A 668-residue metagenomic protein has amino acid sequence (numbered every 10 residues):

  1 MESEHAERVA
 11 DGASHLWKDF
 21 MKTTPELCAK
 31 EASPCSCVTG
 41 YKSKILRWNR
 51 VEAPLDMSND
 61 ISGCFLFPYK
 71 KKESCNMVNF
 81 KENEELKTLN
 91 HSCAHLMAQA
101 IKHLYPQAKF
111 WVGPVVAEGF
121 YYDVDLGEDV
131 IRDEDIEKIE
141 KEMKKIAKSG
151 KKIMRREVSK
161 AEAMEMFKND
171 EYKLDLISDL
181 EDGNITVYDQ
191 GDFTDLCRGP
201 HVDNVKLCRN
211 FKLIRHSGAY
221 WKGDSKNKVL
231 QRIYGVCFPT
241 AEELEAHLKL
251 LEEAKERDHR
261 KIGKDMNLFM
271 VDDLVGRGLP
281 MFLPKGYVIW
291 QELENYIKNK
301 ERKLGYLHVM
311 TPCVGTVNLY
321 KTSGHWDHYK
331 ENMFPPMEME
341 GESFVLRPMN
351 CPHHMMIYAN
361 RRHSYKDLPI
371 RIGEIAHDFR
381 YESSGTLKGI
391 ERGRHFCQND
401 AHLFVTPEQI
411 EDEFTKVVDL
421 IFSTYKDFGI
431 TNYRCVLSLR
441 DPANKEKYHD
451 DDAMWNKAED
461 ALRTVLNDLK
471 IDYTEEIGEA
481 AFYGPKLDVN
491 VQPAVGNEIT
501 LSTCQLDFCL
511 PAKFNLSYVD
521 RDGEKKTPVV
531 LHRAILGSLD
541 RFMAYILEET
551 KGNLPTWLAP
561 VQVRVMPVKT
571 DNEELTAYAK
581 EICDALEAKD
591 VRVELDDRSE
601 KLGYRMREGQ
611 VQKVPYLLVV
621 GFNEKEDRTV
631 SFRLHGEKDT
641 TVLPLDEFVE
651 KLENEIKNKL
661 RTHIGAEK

Functional and structural regions predicted by a protein language model:
S3-R8, L27: Cationic, low-complexity basic patches in intrinsically disordered or flexible, solvent-exposed regions
A13-S14, A32-S33, E52-S62: Intrinsically disordered, low-complexity segments enriched in serine/proline and basic residues
F20, K70-W111, V115-G119, D123-K668: NTP/phosphate- and nucleic-acid-binding module
F20, Y41, F65-Y69: Aromatic (phenylalanine/tyrosine) cluster motif
C28, C35-C37, C64: Cysteine-centered motifs
